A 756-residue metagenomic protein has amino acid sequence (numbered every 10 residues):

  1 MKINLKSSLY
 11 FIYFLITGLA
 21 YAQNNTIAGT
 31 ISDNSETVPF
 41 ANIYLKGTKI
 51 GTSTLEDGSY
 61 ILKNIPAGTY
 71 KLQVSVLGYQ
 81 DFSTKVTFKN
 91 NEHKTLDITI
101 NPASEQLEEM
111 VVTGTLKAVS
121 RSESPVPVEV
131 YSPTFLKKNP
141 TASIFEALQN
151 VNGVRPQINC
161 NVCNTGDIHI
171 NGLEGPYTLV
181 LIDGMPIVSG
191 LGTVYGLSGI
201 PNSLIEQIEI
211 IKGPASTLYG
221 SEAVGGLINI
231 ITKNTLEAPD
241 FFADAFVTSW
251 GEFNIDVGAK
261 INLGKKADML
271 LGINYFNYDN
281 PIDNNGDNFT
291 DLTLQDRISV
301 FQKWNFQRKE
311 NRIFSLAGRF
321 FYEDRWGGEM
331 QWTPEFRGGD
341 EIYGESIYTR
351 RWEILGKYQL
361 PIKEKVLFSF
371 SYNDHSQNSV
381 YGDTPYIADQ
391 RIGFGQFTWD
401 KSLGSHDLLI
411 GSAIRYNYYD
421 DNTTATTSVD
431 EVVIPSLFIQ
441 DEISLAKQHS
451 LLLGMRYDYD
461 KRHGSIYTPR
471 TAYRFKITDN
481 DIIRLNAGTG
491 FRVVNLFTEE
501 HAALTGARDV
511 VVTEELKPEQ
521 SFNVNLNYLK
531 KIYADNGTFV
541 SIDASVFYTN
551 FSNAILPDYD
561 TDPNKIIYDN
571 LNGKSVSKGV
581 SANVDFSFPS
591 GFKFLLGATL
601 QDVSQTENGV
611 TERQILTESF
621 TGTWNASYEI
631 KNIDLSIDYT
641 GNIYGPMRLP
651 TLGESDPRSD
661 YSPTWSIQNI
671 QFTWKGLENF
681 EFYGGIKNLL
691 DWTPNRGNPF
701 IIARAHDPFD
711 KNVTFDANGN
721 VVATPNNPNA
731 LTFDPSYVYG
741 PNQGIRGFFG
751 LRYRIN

Functional and structural regions predicted by a protein language model:
S32-E36, N42-K46, S75-Y79, K89 (+3 more regions): Short, acidic, small-residue-rich periplasmic hinge/interaction motif at the N-terminus of Gram-negative outer-membrane
K63-N64, H169, M185-K212, V300 (+1 more regions): Short acidic/polar hinge/loop motifs at secondary-structure boundaries that mediate gating or recognition
K94-T99, I144-A147, G166-H169, L181 (+4 more regions): N-terminal periplasmic accessory domains that precede and gate Gram-negative outer-membrane beta-barrel machines
F145-P186, E206: Extracytoplasmic beta-strand/coil segments of soluble accessory domains associated with Gram-negative outer-membrane
K266, K365-S379, K476, R484 (+2 more regions): Membrane-embedded beta-barrel scaffold of Gram-negative outer-membrane proteins
Y278-S299, N305-V366, Y372-R391: Flexible loop and strand-edge segments within Gram-negative outer membrane beta-barrel domains
S444-Q448, S541-N550, N570-L652: Gram-negative outer-membrane beta-barrel transporters
I643-P650, W674-N756: C-terminal beta-signal and adjacent terminal beta-strands/loops of Gram-negative outer-membrane beta-barrel proteins
